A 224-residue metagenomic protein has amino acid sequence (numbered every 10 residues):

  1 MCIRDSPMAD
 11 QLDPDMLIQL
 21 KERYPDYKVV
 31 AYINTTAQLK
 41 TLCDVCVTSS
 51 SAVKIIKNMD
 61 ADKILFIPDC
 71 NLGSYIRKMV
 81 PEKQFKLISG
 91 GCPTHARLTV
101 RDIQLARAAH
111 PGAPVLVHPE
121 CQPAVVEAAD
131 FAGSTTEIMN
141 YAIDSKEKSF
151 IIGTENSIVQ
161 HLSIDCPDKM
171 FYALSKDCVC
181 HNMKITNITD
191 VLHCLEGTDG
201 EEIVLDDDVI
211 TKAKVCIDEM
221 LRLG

Functional and structural regions predicted by a protein language model:
M1-I3: Short, small-residue-biased leader/transition segments that mark boundaries at the very start of proteins
S6-P7, D177: An N-terminal assembly and electron-transfer interface module characteristic of large anaerobic redox and radical
A9-Q19, Q38-M59, F66-L72, L87 (+2 more regions): Active-site glycine-rich loop that binds ribose-phosphate moieties when present
P25-K28, A61-I64, P111-P114, S145-F150: Short active-site oxyanion
V30-A31, L65-D69, G153, L174: Short beta-strand segments
Y32-A37, S51, D69-L72, P119-Q122 (+1 more regions): Short, polar loop motifs at secondary-structure junctions
R77-E82, L87-F131, T135-E147, I158-C166 (+2 more regions): Redox- and metal-dependent alpha/beta enzyme cores, enriched for Fe-S-associated oxidoreductases and cofactor-handling
E137, S145-E147, T154-P167, F171-G224: C-terminal functional extensions of proteins
